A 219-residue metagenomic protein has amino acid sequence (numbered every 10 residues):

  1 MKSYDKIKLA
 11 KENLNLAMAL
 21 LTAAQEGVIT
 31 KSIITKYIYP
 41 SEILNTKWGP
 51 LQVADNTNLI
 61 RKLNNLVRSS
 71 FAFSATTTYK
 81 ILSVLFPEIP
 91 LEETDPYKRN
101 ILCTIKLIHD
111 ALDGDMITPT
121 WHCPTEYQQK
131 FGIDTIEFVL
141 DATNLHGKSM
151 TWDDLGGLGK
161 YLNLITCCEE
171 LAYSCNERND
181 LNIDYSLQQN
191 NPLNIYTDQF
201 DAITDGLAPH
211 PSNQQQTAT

Functional and structural regions predicted by a protein language model:
S3-S32, P40, S70-F86, Q128-Q215 (+1 more regions): Amphipathic, Lys/Arg-enriched alpha-helical patches that create a basic surface for binding polyanionic ligands
E26-N100: Short, contiguous, well-structured surface segments enriched in hydrophobic/aromatic residues
R99-P124: Histidine-centered, metal-coordinating catalytic motifs and their short helical/loop contexts
